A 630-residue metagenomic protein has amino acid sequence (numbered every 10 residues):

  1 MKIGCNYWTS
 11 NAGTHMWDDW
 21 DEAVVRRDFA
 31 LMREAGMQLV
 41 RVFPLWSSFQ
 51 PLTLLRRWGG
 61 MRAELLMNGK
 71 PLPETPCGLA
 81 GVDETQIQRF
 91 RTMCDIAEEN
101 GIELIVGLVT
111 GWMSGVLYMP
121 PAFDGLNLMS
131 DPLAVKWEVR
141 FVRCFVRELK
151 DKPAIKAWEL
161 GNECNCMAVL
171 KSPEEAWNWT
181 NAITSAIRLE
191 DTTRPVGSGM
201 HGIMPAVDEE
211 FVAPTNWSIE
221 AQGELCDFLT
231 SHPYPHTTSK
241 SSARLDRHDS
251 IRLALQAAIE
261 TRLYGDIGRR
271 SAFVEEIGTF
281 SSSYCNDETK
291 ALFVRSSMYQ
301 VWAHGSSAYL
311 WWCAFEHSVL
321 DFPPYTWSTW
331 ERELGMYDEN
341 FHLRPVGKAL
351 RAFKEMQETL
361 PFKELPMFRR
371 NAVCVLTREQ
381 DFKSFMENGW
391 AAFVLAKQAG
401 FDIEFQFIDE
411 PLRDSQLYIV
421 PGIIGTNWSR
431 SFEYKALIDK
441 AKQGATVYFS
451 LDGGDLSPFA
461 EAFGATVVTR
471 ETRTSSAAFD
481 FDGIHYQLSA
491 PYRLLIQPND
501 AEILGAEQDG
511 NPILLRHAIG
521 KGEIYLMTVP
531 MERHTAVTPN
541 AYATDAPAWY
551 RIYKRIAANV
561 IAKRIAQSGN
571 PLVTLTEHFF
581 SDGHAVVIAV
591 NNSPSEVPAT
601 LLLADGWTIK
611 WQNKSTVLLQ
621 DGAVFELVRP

Functional and structural regions predicted by a protein language model:
M1-C226, L292: Active-site mouth of glycoside hydrolases
V24-D28, R140-F145, A206-A221, A254-Y264 (+4 more regions): Alpha-helical scaffolding within the catalytic cores of extracellular/periplasmic polymer-degrading hydrolases
E174-N178, A182, L189-S282, E316 (+1 more regions): Glycoside hydrolase catalytic-domain groove-lining segments
I183, D191, R369-A399: Short, charged N-terminal beta->alpha structural module
I277, K290-S328: Substrate-binding cleft of secreted/luminal carbohydrate-active enzymes
A314-N371: Aromatic-rich peripheral "rim/lid" segments of glycoside hydrolase catalytic domains that contact and position glycan
A392-R413: A short, well-structured beta->alpha microelement
G425-P630: A conserved amphipathic helix/loop scaffold that creates a polar/acidic microenvironment used either to coordinate
